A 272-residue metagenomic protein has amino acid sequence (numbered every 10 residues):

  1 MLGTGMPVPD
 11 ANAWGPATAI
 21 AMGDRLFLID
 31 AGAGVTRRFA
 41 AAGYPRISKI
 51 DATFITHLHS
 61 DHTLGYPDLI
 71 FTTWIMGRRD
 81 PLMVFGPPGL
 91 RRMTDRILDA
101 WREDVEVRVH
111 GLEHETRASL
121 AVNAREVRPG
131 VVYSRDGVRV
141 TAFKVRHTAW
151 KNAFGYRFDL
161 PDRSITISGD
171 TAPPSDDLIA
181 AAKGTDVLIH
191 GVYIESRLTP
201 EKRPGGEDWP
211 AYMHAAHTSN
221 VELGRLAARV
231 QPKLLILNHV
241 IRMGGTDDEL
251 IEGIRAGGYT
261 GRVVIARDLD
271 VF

Functional and structural regions predicted by a protein language model:
M1-T166, D177, E249-F272: Binuclear metal-dependent hydrolase catalytic cores
G155, S164, A172-D270: Cap/insert and terminal regions of metallo-dependent hydrolase folds
